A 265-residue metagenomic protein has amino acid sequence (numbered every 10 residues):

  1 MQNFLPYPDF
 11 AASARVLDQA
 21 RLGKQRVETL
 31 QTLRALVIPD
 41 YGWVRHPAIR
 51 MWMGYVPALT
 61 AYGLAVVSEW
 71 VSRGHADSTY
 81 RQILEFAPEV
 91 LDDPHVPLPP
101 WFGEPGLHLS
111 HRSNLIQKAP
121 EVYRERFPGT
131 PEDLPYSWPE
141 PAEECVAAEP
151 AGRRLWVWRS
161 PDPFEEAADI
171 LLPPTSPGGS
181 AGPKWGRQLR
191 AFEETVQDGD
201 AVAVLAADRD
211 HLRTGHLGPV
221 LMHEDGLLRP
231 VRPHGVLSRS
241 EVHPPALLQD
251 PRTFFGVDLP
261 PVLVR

Functional and structural regions predicted by a protein language model:
M1-P150: Expand to "…catalyze enediolate/carbanion chemistry for C-C bond making/breaking, isomerization, decarboxylation
L30, R50, I116, G152-R154 (+3 more regions): Residue-level recognition of well-ordered secondary-structure positions
A58, L171-H243: Structured alpha/beta reader/binder surfaces that contact nucleic acids or chromatin modification marks
V71, T79-Y80, G179-A181, D258-L259: Short, surface-exposed, polar/charged, turn-prone segments marking secondary-structure boundaries
V146-E194, R265: Compositionally biased, charged N-terminal/linker segments
E149-E166, E224-R265: Contiguous surface segments at macromolecular interaction interfaces
